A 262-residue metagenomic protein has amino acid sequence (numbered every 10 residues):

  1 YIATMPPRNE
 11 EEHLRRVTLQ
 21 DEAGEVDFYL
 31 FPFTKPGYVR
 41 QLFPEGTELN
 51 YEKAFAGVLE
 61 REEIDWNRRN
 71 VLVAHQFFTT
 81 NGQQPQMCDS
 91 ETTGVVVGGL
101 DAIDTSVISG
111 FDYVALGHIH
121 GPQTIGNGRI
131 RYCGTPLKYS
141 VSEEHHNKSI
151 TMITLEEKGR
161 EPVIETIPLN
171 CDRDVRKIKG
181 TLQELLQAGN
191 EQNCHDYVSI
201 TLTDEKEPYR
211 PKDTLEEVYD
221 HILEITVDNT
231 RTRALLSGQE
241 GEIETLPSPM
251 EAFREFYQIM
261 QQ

Functional and structural regions predicted by a protein language model:
Y1-D27, D112-L116, G121-L185: Active-site-adjacent helix-turn-beta-strand microarchitecture at beta-sheet edges that either contains or buttresses
Y1-G126: His/Asp/Glu-rich metal-coordinating catalytic cores of metallo-dependent phosphodiesterases/hydrolases acting on
M5-E10, P36-G46, T79-Q83, R129-H145 (+2 more regions): Short flexible/disordered coil segments
E10-L19, K53, S90, V97-D104 (+3 more regions): Repeat-unit-sized solenoid/scaffold elements
D21, E63, E143, E191-N193: Generic structural signal for beta-strand residues in well-ordered domains
G24, R68-R69, M152, Q192-D196: Short coil/turn segments at beta-strand junctions that form active-site/ligand-binding loops
N70-V71, Y113, I130, Y197 (+1 more regions): Structural motif
T154-Q262: Accessory, non-catalytic peripheral segments of nucleic-acid enzymes
